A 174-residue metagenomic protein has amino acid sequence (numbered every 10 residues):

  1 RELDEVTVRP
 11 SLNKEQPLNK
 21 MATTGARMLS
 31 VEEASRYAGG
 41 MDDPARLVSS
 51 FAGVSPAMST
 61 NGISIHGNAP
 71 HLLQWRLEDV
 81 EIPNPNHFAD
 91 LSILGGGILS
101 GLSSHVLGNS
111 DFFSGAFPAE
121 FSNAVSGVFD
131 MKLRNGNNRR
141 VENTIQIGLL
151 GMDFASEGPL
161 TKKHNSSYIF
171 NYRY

Functional and structural regions predicted by a protein language model:
R1-Y37, P70, E78: Short, acidic, small-residue-rich periplasmic hinge/interaction motif at the N-terminus of Gram-negative outer-membrane
L3-N13, T23, A34, L47-V48 (+4 more regions): N-terminal secretion/transport leader regions
S35-N84: Extracytoplasmic beta-strand/coil segments of soluble accessory domains associated with Gram-negative outer-membrane
M58, L160-S166: Secondary-structure transition into beta-strands, especially the periplasmic turns and strand N-termini that construct
H71-L73, V106, R139-N143, H164-Y168: Outer-envelope beta-barrel architecture signal
G96-E142, D153: A beta-strand signature from Gram-negative outer-membrane beta-barrel systems, especially the internal plug domain
L133, G158-L160: Residue-level signature of outer-membrane beta-barrel architecture
N143-L149, F170-Y174: Transmembrane beta-barrel strands of outer-membrane/channel proteins
